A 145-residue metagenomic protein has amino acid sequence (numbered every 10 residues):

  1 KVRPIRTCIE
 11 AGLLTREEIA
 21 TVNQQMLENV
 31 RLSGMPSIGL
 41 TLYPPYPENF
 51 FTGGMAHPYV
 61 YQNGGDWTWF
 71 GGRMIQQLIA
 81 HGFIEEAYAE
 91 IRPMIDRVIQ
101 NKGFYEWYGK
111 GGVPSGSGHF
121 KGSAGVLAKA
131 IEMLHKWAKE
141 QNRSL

Functional and structural regions predicted by a protein language model:
K1-D66, P93-L145: Extended glycan-interaction surfaces of carbohydrate-active proteins
I19, E86-A87: Solenoid-repeat scaffolds in large eukaryotic assemblies
